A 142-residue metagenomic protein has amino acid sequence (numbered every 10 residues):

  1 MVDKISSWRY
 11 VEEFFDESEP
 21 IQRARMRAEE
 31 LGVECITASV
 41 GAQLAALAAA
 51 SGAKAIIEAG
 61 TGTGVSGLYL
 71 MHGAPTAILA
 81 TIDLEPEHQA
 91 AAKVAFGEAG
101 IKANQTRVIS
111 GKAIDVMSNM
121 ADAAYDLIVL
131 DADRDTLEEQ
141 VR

Functional and structural regions predicted by a protein language model:
M1-L127, R134-R142: A short alpha-helical cap/connector motif
